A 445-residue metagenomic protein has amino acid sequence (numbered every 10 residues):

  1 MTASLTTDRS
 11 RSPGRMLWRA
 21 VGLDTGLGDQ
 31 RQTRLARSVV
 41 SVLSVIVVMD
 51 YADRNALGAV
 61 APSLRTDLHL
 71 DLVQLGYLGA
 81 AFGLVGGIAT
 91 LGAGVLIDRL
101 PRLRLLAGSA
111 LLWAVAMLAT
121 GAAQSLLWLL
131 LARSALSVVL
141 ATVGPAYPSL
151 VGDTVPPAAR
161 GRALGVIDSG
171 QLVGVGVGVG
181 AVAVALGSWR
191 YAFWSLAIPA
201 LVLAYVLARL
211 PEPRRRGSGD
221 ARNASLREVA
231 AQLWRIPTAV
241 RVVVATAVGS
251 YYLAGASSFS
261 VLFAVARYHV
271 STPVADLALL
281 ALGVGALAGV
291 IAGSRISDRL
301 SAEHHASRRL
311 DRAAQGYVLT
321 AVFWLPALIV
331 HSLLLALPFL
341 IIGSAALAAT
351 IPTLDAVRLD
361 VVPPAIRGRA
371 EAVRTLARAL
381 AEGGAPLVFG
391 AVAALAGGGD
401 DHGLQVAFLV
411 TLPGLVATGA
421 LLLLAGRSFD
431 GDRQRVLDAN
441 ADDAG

Functional and structural regions predicted by a protein language model:
A20-Q32, E212-V243: Juxtamembrane intracellular "pre-TM" segments in multi-pass secondary transporters
N55, G83-L91, A141, V175-G176 (+3 more regions): Residue-level signature of mid-helix packing/kink "hotspots" within the transmembrane helices of 12-pass Major
L57-G58, P237-V290, I351, A385-P386: Extracytoplasmic gate region of multi-pass secondary transporters
H69, P101, A122-W128, V330-H331: Helix-breaking motifs and short loop linkers at transmembrane-helix boundaries and internal kinks in secondary membrane
I88-Q124: Conserved MFS/SLC helix-loop-helix module at the cytosolic interface between two early adjacent transmembrane helices
R104-L118, R308-W324: Structural signature of the two symmetry-related core transmembrane helices
A132-G170: Cytoplasmic helix-loop-helix junction between adjacent transmembrane helices in 12-TM secondary transporters
I167-A208: Helix-loop-helix hairpin linking two adjacent transmembrane segments in secondary transporters
